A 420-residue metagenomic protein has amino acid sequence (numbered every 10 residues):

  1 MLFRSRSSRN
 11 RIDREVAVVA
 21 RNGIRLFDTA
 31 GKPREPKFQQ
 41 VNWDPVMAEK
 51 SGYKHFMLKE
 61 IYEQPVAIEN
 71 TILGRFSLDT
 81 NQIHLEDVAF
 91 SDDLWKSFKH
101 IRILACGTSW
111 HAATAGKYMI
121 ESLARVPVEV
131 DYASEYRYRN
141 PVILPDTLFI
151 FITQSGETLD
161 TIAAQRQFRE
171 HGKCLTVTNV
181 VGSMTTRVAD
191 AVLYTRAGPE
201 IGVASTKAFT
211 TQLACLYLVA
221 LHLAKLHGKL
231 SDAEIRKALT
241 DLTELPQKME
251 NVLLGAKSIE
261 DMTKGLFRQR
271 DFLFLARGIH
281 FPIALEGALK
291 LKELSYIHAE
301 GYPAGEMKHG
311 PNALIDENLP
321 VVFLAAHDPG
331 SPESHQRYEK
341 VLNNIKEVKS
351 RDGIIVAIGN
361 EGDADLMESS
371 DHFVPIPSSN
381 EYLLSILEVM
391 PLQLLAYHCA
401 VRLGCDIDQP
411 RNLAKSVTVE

Functional and structural regions predicted by a protein language model:
M1-K99, S109, K117-L123, Y136-V142 (+7 more regions): N-terminal segments that mediate ammonia production and transfer in glutamine-dependent amidotransferase systems
R4-S5, R139-N140, G202-T206, G310-P311 (+2 more regions): Short, charged, surface-exposed secondary-structure boundary motifs
R11-D13, N179, E306, L342: Residues that act as N-cap/strand-start positions at coil-to-secondary-structure junctions
T29-G31, M57, I354, S369 (+2 more regions): Generic C-terminus detector
Y53-M57, I68, G107-G116, F274 (+2 more regions): Conserved phosphate/anionic-ligand binding catalytic regions in large, soluble enzymes, centered on
Q64-R102, C174, V181, A191-F323 (+1 more regions): Active-site phosphate/pyrophosphate-binding segments
K96-E244, A326-H335, E339-V374, L395 (+1 more regions): Glycine-rich phosphate-binding loops that contact phosphosugars or nucleotide phosphates
